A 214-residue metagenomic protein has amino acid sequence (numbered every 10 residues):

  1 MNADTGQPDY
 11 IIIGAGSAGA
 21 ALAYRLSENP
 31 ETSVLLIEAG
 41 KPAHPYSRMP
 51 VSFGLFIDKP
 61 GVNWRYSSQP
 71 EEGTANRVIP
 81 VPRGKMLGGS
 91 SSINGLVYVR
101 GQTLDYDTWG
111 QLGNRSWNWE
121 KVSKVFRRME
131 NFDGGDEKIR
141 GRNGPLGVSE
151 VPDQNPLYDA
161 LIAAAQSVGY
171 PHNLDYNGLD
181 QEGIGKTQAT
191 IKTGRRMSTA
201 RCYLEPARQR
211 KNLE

Functional and structural regions predicted by a protein language model:
M1-R127: N-terminal glycine-rich phosphate/pyrophosphate-binding loop and immediately adjacent elements
G110-E214: Conserved redox-cofactor binding core of oxidoreductases
